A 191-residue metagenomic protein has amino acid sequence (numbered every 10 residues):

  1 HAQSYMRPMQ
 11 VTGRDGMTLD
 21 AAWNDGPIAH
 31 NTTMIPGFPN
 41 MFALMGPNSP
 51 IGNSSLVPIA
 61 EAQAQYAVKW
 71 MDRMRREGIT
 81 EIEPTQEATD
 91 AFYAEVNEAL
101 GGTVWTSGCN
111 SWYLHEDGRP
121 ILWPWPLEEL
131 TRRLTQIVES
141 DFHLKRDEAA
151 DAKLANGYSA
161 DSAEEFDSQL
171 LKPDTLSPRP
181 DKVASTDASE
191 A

Functional and structural regions predicted by a protein language model:
H1, F38-A43: Aromatic-residue hotspot detector
H1-G13: Flavin (primarily FAD) binding-site architecture
T12-N40, G101-S111: FAD-binding beta-loop-beta segment adjacent to the flavin cofactor pocket
A29, F42-A191: C-terminal, flexible cofactor-proximal segment of oxidoreductases
